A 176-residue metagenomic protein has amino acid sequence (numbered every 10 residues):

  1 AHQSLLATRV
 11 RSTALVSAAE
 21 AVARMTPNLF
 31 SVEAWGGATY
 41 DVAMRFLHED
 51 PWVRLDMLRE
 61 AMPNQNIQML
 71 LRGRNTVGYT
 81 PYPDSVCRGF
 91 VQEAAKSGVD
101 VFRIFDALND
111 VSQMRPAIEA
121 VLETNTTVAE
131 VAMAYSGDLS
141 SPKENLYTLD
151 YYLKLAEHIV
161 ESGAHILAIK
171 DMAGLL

Functional and structural regions predicted by a protein language model:
H2-L6: Conserved phosphate/anionic-ligand binding catalytic regions in large, soluble enzymes, centered on
V10-G37, L47-N66, R72, T76-L176: Alpha/beta enzyme core
V42: Non-catalytic, usually N-terminal nucleic-acid engagement modules in DNA/RNA processing proteins
